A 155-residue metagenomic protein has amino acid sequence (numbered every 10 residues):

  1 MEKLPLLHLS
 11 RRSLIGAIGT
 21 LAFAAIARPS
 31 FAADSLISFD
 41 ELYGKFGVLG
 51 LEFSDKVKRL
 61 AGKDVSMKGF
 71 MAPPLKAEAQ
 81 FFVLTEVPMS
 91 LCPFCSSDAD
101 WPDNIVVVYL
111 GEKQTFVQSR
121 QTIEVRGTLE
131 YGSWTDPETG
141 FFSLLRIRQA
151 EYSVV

Functional and structural regions predicted by a protein language model:
M1-S10, T20-A24: N-terminal secretory signal peptides
G16-A17: Sec-dependent N-terminal signal peptides
F31-V155: OB-fold and OB-like single-stranded nucleic-acid-recognition modules and their adjacent interaction interfaces
